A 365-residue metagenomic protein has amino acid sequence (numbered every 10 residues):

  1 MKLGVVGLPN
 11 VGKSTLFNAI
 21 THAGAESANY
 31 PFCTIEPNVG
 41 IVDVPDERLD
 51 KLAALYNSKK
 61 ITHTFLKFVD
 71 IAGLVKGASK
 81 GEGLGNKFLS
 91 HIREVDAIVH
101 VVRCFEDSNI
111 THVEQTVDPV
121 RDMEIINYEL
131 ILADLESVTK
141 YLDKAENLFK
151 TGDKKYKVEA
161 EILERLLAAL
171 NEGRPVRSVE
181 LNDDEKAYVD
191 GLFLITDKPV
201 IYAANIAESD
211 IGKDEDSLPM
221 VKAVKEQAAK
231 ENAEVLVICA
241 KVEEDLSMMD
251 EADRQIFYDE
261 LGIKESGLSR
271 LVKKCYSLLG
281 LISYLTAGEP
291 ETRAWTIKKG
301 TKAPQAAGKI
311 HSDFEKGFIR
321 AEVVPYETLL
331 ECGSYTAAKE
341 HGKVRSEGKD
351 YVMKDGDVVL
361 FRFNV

Functional and structural regions predicted by a protein language model:
M1-T111, T139-K140, A145: Conserved G1/Walker A P-loop phosphate-binding module
K2-V6, F17, K144-V352, V359 (+1 more regions): C-terminal-of-GTPase-core extension/linker across diverse P-loop GTPases
A23-P31, N38-G40, R48-K51, K80 (+10 more regions): Glycine-rich, flexible loop/turn motifs
F32, D46-L49, T62-F68, E82-D96 (+9 more regions): Amphipathic alpha-helical transducer elements in NTP-driven molecular machines
G40-P45, A72-E82, R93-E136, K140-Y156 (+2 more regions): Conserved Switch II/interswitch segment of TRAFAC-class P-loop GTPases
L55-K59, T116, A338: Short intrinsically disordered coil segments
Y56, I126-L130, A240: A ubiquitous short alpha-helical element
